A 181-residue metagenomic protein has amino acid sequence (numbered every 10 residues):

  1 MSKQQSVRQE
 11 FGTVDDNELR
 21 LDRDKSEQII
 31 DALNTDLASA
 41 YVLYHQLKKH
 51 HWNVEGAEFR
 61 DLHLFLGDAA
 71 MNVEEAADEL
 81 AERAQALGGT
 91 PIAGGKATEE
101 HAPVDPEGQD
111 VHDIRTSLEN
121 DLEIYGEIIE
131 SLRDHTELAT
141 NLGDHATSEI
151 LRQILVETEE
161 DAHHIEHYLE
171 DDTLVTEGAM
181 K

Functional and structural regions predicted by a protein language model:
M1-K181: Iron-associated oxidoreductase/ferritin-like identity signal
